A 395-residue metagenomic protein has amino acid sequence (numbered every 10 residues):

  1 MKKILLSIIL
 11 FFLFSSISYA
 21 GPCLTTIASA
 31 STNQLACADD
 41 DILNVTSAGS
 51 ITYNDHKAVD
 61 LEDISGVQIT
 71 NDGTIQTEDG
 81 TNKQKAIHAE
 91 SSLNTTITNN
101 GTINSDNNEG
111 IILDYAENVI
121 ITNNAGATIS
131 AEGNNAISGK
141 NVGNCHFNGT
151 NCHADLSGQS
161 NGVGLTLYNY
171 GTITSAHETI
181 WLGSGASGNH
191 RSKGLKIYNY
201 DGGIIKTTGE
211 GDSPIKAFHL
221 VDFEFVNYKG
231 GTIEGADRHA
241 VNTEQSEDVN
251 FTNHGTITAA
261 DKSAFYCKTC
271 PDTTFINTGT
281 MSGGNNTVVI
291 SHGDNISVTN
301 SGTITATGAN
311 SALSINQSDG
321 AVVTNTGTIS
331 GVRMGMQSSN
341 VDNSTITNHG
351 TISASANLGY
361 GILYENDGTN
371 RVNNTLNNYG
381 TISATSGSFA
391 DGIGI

Functional and structural regions predicted by a protein language model:
M1-I4: Positively charged n-region of N-terminal signal peptides that target proteins for export
S7-S15: Bacterial N-terminal signal peptides
S16-G21: Sec/Tat signal peptide C-region and signal peptidase I cleavage site
A28-S31: Short, solvent-exposed loop/edge segments of extracellular or virion-exposed proteins
Q34-T46, L61-D79, K83-N107, I112-G133 (+6 more regions): Surface-exposed loop/turn motifs in large extracellular/passenger domains
